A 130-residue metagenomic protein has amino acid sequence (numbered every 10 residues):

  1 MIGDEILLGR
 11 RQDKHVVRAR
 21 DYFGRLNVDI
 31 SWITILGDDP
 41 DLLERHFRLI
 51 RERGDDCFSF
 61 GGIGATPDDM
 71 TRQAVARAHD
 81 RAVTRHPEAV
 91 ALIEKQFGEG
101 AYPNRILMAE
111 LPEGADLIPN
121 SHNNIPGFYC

Functional and structural regions predicted by a protein language model:
M1-I33: Glycine-rich phosphate/diphosphate-binding loop of Rossmann-like nucleotide-binding domains
D4-E5, G62-A65: Short glycine-rich anion-binding loops that position phosphate/pyrophosphate groups of nucleotides and phosphorylated
R11-K14, R45, M70: Generic recognition of short, well-ordered alpha-helical segments
R18, L42-H46: Well-ordered alpha-helical segments embedded in enzymatic catalytic cores
W32-L42: Short beta->alpha junction loops
L42, D69-C130: Proline/glycine-rich low-complexity loops and linkers
R45-R53: Short, well-structured alpha-helical segments in soluble
